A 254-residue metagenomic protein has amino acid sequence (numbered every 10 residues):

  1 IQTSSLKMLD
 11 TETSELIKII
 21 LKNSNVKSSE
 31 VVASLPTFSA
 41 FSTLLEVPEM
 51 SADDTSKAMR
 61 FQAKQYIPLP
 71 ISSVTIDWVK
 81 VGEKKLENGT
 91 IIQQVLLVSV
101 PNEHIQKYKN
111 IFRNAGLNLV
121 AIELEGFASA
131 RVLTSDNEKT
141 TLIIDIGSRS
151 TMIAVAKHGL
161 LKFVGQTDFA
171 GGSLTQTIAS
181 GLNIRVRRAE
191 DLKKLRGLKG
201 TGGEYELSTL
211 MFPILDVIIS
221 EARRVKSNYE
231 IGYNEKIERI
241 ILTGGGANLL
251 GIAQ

Functional and structural regions predicted by a protein language model:
I1-S42, A52: Early-domain small/polar-rich strand-loop-helix modules and first-structured segments of the mature chain
S5-L6, D10-K18, A179, E204-Q254: Helical "lid/coupling" subdomains associated with nucleotide-phosphate turnover
M8-L16, M50, D54, A58 (+8 more regions): Charged, alpha-helix-enriched surfaces in structured cytosolic catalytic cores of large nucleotide-utilizing machines
I19-N23, Y66-P70, N114-A115, G181 (+3 more regions): Conserved, well-folded catalytic cores of nucleic-acid-processing and energy-transducing macromolecular machines
S24-K27, D136-N137, G232-E235: Glycine-rich phosphate-binding loop signature in dinucleotide/nucleotide-binding domains
E30, S34-T134, R239: Active-site neighborhood for divalent-cation/phosphate handling
A33, T90-D191, I219: Small-residue (GG/TT-enriched) beta-loop-alpha framework at ligand/catalytic clefts
A179-P213: A mobile "lid/hinge" subdomain adjacent to the ATP/sugar-phosphate binding pocket shared across diverse ATP-dependent
